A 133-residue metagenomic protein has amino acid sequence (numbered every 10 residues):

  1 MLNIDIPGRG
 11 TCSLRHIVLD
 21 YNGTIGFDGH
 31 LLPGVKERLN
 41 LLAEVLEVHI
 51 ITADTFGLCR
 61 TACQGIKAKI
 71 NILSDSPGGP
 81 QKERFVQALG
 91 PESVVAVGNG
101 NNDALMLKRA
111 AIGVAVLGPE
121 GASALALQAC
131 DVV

Functional and structural regions predicted by a protein language model:
M1-L19: Non-catalytic pre-domain segments flanking phosphatase-related domains
D28-V45, G79-P80: Short, acidic loop-to-helix structural element flanking the phosphoryl-transfer center in phosphate-processing enzymes
H30-L31, T55-I70, G121-L125: Cytosolic catalytic headpiece of P-type ATPases
R38-C63: Substrate-recognition element of Asp-dependent hydrolases with the DxDx(T/V) motif
N71-S76, V132-V133: Short acidic-hydrophobic, aromatic-tinged amphipathic segments that line or gate anion-handling sites
K82-D103: Conserved Lys-Pro-Asp/Glu-containing loop-to-beta segment of HAD-superfamily phosphomonoesterases, centered on
A96-A129: Acidic, Mg2+-coordinating phosphoryl-transfer loop and its flanking beta/alpha structural elements, shared across
